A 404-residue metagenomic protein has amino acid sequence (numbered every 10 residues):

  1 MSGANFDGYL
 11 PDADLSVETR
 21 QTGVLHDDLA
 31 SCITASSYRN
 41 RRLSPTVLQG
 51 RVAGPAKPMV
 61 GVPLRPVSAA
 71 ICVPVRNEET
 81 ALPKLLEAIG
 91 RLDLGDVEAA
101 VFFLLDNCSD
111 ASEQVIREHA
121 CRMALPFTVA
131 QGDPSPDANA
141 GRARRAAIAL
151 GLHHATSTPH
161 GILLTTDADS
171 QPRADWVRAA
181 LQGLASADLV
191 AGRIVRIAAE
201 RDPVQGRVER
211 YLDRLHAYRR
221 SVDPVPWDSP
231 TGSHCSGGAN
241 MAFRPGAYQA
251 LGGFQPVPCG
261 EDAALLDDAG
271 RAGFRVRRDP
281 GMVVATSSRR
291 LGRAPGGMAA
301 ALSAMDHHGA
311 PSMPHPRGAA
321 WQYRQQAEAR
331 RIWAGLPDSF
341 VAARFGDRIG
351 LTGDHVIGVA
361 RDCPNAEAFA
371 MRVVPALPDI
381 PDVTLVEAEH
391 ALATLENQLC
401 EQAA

Functional and structural regions predicted by a protein language model:
G3-A13, H307-A404: Terminal low-complexity segments of carbohydrate-biosynthetic enzymes
E87-E98: Short, acidic, metal-binding catalytic loop of nucleotide-sugar glycosyltransferases
L105-Q114, P134-S135, S170: A conserved acidic beta->alpha catalytic loop
A111, P159-Q182: Acidic donor-binding/catalytic loop of UDP-sugar-dependent glycosyltransferases, especially processive GT2
D175-V208: Conserved donor NDP-sugar-binding/catalytic core segment of glycosyltransferases
R210-S233, G309: Short, flexible, basic/aromatic active-site loop/helix in glycosyltransferases
C235-L251: Conserved nucleotide-sugar donor-binding and metal-coordinating catalytic region shared by glycosyltransferases
C259-L265, D279: Acidic donor-binding loop at a coil-to-helix junction in glycosyltransferase catalytic cores that engages
